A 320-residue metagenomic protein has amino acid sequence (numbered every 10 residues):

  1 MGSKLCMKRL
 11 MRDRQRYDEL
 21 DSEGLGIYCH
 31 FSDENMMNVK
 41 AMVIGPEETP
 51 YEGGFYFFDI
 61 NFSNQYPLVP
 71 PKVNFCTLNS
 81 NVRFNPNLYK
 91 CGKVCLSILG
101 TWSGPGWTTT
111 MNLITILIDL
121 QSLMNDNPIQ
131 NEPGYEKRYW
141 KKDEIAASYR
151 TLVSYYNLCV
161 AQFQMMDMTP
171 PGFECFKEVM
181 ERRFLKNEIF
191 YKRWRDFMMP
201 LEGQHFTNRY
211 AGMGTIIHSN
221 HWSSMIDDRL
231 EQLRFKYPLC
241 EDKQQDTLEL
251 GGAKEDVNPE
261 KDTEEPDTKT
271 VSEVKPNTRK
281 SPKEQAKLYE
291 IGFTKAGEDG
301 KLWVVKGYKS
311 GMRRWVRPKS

Functional and structural regions predicted by a protein language model:
M1-G100, G104-M111, T115: Strand-helix-loop interaction patch of compact alpha/beta domains
M11-G24, M36, Q65, V69 (+10 more regions): Generic recognition of well-structured, leucine-rich alpha-helical segments and adjacent helix-turn regions within
M37-E47, K177, L288-K295: Short, charged low-complexity linear motifs
L113-M124: Short amphipathic C-terminal alpha-helix that caps PH/PH-like domains
Q130-E260: Charge-rich (especially acidic), low-complexity segments
P259-S320: Arg/Lys-rich, low-complexity, intrinsically disordered basic segments
